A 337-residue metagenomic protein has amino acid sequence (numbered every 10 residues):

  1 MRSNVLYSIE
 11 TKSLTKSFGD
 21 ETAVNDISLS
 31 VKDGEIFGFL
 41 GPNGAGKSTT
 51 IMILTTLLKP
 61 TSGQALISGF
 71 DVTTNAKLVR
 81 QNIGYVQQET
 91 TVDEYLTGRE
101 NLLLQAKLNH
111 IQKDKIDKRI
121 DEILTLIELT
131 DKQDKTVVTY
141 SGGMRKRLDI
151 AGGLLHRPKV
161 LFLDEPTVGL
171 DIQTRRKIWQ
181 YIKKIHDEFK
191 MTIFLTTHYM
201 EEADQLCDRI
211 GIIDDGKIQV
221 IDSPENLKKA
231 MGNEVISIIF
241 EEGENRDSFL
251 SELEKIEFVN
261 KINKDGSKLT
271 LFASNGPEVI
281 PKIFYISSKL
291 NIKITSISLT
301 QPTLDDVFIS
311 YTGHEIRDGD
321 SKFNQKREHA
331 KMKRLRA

Functional and structural regions predicted by a protein language model:
L103, K107-H110, D114-K132: Conserved ABC ATPase "signature" region
T136-Y140: Conserved ABC ATPase signature
R157: Conserved catalytic motifs of ABC-family nucleotide-binding domains
L161-D164: Catalytic Walker B motif of ABC-type/P-loop ATPase nucleotide-binding domains
Q180-S274: ABC transporter nucleotide-binding domain
